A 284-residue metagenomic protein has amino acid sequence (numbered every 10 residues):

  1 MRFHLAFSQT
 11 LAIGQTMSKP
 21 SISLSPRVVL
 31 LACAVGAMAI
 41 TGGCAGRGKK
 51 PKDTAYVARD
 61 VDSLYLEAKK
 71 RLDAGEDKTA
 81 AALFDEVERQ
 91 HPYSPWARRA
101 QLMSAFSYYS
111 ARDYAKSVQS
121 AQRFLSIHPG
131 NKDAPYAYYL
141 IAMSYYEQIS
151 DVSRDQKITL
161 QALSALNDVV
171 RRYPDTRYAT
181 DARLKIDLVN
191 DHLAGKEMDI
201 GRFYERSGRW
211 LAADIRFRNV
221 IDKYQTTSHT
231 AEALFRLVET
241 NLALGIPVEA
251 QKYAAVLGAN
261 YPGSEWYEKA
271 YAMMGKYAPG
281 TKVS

Functional and structural regions predicted by a protein language model:
M1-T16: N-terminal amphipathic/basic-hydrophobic helices that include classical n-h-c signal peptides and signal-anchor
I13, S18-L24, I40-S284: Acidic, polar-rich low-complexity tracts and alpha-helical solenoid repeat scaffolds
P26-V28: Twin-arginine (Tat) signal peptide motif
L30-A39: Bacterial N-terminal signal peptides
